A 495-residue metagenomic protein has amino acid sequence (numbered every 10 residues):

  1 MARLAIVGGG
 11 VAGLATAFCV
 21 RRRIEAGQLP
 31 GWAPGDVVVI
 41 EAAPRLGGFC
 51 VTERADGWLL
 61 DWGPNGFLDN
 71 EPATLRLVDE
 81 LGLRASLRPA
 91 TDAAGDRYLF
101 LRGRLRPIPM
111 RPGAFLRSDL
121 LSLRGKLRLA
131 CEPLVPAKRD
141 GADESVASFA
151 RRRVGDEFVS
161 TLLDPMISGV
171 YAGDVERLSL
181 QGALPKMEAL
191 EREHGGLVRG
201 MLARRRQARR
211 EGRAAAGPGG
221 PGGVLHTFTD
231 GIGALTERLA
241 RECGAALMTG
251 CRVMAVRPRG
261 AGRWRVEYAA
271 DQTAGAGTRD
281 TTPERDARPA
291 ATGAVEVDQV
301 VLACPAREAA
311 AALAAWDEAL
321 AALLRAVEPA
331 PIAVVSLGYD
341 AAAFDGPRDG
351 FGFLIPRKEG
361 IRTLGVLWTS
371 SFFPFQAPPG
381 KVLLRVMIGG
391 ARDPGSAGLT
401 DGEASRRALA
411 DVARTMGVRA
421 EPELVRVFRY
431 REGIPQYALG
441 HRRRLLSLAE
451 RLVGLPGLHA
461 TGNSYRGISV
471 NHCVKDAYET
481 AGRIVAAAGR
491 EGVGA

Functional and structural regions predicted by a protein language model:
M1-A12: Beta1/beta-strand and adjacent pyrophosphate-binding region of the FAD-binding site in flavoprotein oxidoreductases
A12, R45, R307: Conserved Rossmann-like nucleotide-cofactor binding loop
R21-A55: Glycine-rich FAD pyrophosphate-binding loop
E25-A33, Q207-P218, A269-G293, R490: Intrinsically disordered, low-complexity terminal tails and inter-domain linkers enriched for S/T/G/P/D/E
D56-K138: Dinucleotide-binding Rossmann-like beta1-alpha1 core, especially the glycine-rich loop that anchors the ADP
A93, R128-V256, Q272, E296: Active-site/ligand-binding neighborhood in enzyme catalytic cores
P109-G113, P347-G350, L364-A495: Conserved flavin/dinucleotide-binding core of flavoenzymes
T249-G277, E284, P289-L384, I388-G398 (+2 more regions): Mid-domain catalytic core of redox enzymes that form a hydrophobic substrate pocket/lid adjacent to a catalytic redox
